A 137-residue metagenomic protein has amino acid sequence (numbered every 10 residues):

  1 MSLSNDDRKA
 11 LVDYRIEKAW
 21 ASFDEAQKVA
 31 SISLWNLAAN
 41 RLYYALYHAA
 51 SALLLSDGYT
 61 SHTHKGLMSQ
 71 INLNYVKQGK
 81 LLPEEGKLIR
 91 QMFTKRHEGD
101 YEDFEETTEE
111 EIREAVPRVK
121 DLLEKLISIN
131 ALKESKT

Functional and structural regions predicted by a protein language model:
M1-T137: Terminal alpha-helical segments
